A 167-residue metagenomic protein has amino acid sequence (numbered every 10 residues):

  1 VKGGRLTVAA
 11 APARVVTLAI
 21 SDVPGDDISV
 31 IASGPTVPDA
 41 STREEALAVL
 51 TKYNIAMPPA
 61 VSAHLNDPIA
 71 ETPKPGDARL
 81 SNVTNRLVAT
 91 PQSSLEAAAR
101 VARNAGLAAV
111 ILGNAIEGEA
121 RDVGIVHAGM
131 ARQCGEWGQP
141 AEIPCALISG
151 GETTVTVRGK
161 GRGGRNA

Functional and structural regions predicted by a protein language model:
V1, K52-P58, P144-A146: Low-complexity, flexible helical/coil segments
V1-L18: Glycine/threonine-rich beta-strand-loop-alpha-helix active-site module that forms ligand/phosphate-binding
V8-P12, V37, G163-A167: A glycine- and small-aliphatic-rich helix-loop capping segment at beta-alpha/alpha-beta transitions that lines
A13-V16, S29, S33, A105 (+2 more regions): Structural beta-strand/beta-sheet cores of well-ordered domains, especially the beta-sheet scaffolds that support
V16, P38-V126: Accessory alpha-helical/coil subdomains and C-terminal extensions that flank or cap enzyme catalytic cores
I20, P24-A40, V155: Conserved phosphate/anionic-ligand binding catalytic regions in large, soluble enzymes, centered on
G106-A167: Active-site segments that bind and position negatively charged phosphate/pyrophosphate groups
